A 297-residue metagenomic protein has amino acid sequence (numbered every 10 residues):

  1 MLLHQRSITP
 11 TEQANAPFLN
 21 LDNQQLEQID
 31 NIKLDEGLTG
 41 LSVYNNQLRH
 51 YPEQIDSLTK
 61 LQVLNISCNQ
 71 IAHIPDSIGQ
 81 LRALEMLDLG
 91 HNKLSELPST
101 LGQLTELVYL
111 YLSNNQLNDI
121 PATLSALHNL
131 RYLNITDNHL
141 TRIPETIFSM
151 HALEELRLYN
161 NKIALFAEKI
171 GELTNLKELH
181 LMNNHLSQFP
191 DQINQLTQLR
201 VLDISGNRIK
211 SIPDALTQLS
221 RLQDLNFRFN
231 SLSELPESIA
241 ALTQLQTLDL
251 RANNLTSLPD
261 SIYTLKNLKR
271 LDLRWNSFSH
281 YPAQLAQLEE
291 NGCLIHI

Functional and structural regions predicted by a protein language model:
M1-C68, A72-F229, S233-E237, T243-D249 (+3 more regions): The feature captures the LRR N-terminal capping module
